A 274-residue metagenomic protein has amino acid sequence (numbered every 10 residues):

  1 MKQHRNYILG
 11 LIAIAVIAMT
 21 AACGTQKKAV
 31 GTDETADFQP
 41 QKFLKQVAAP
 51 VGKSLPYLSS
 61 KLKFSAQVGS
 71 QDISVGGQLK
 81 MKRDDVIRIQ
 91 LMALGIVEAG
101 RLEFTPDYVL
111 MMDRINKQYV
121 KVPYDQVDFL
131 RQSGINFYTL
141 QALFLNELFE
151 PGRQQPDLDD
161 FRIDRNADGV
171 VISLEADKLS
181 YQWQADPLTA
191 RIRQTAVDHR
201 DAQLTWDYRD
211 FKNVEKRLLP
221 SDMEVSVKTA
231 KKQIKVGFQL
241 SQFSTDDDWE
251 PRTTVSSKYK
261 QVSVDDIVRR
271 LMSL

Functional and structural regions predicted by a protein language model:
K2-I12: Bacterial N-terminal signal peptides that target proteins for export
A18-A22: C-terminal motif of bacterial Sec signal peptides marking the signal peptidase cleavage site
C23-D72, V264-L274: N-terminal leader/targeting segments and the immediate start of mature chains
A29, P156-Q261: Gly/Pro-enriched, hydrophobic low-complexity segments that function as extracytoplasmic propeptides/linkers
L55-L62, S74-G76, L91, F104-P106 (+3 more regions): Extended beta-sheet lipid-handling architectures
L55-S59, S74, K82-V86, V97 (+3 more regions): Extracytoplasmic
V86-Y138: An acidic-aromatic
L130-R162: C-terminal low-complexity, charged extensions that often adopt amphipathic alpha-helices
